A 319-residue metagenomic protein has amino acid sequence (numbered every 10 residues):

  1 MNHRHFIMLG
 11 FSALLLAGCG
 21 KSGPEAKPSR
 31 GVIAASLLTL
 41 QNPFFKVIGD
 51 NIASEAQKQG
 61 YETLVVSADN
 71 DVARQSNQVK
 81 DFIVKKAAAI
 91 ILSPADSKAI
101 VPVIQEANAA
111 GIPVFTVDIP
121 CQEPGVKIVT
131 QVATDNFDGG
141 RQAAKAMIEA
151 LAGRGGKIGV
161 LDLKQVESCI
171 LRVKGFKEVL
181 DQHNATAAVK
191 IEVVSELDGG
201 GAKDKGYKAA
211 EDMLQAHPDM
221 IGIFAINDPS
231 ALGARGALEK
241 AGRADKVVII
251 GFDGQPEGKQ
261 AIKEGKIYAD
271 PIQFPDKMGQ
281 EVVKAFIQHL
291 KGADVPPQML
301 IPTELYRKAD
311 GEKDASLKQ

Functional and structural regions predicted by a protein language model:
H3-M8: N-terminal export leaders
F11: Pyridoxal 5′-phosphate
C19-Q319: A residue-level marker of the well-folded mature domains of exported/periplasmic proteins
